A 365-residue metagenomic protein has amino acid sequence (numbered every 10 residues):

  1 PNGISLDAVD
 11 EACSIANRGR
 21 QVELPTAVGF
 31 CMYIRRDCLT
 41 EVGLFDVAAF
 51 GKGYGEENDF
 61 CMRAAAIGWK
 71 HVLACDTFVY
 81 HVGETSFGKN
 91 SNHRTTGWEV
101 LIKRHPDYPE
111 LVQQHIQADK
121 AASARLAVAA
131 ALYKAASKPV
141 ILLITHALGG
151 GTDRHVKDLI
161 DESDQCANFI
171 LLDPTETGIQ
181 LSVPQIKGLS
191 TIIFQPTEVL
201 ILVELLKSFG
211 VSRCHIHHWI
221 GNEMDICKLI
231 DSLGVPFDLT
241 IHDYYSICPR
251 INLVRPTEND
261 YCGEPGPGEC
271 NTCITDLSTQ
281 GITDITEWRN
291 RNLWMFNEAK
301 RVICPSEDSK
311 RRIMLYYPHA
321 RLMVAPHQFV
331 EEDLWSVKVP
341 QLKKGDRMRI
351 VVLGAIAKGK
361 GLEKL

Functional and structural regions predicted by a protein language model:
P1-L44, N58, I67, F78-G83 (+6 more regions): Acidic/His-rich active-site region of diverse nucleotide-sugar glycosyltransferases
L126-V183, L233-G234: N-terminal subdomain of nucleotide-sugar transferases
R154-D158, A357-L365: A conserved mid-protein helix/loop that constitutes part of the nucleotide-sugar donor-binding site
L205-N222, V235-I241: Short N-terminal targeting/anchoring amphipathic segment
Y261-R301: Membrane-proximal helix-turn-helix segments that form the acceptor-binding/catalytic region of lipid-linked
E298, K310-V330: Helix-loop-beta element that forms the nucleotide-linked donor phosphate-binding surface in glycosyltransferases
F329-R347: Acidic anion/phosphate-binding donor-loop and adjacent secondary structure in glycosyltransferase catalytic cores
L342-K360: Conserved donor-binding/catalytic core segment of Leloir-type glycosyltransferases
